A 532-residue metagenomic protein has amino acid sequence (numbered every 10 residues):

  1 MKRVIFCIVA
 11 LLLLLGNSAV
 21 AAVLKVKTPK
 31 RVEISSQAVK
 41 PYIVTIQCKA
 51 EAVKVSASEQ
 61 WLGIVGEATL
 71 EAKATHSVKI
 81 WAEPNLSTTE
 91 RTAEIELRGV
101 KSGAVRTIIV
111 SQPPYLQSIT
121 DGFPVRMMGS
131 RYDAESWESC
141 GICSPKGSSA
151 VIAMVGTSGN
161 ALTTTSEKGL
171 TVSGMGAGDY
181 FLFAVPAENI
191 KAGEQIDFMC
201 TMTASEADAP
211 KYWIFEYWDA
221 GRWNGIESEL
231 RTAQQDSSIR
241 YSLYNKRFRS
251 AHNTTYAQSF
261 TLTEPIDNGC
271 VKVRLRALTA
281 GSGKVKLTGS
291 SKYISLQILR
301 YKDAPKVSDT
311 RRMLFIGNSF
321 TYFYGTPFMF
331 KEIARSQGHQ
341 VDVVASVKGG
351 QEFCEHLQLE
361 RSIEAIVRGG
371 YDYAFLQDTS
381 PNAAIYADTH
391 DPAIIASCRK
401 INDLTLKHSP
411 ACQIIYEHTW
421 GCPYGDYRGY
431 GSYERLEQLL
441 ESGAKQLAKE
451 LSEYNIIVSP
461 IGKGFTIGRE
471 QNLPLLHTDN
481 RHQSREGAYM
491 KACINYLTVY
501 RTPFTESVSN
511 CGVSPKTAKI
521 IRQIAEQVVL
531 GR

Functional and structural regions predicted by a protein language model:
V23, C48-K79, R222: Surface-exposed binding patches on compact interaction domains or structured appendages
T88-K101, V285: A short beta-strand micro-motif common to beta-rich folds, especially ectodomain repeats
P145-A192: Surface-exposed, low-complexity/disordered Ser/Thr/Gly/Pro/Asn-rich loops and linkers
G178, A187-M199, A204, D208-P210 (+1 more regions): Extended extracellular/luminal ectodomain segments enriched in beta-structured repeat modules
A207, W223, Q235-A304: Terminal, low-complexity interaction segments
D309, H482, E486, A492-R532: Conserved catalytic region of serine esterases and O-acyltransferases that act on ester linkages in lipids
R312-L314, F320-R399: Conserved SGNH/GDSL esterase-like catalytic core that processes O-acyl groups on lipids and polysaccharides
A365-R485, L497: Alpha-helical cap/lid subdomain in secreted, periplasmic, or secretory-pathway luminal O-acyl-processing enzymes
